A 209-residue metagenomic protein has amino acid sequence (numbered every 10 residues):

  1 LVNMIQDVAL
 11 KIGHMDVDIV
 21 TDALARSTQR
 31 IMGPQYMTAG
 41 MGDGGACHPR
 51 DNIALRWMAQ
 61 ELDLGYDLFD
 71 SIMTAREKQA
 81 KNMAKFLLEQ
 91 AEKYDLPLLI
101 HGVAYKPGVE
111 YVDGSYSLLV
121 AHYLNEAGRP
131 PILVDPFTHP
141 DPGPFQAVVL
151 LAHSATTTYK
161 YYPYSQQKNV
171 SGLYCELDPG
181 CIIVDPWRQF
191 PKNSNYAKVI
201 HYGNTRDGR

Functional and structural regions predicted by a protein language model:
L1-R209: Structural/interface elements that position substrates and couple domains in central-metabolism enzymes
